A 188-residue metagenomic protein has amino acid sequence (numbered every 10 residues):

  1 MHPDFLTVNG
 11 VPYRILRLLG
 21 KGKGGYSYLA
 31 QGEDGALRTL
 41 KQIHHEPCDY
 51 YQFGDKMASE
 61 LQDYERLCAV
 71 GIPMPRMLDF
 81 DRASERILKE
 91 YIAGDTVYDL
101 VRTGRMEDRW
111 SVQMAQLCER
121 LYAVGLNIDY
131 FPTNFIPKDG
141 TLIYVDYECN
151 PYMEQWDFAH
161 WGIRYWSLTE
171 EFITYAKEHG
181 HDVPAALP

Functional and structural regions predicted by a protein language model:
M1-R17: Juxta-kinase regulatory segment immediately upstream of eukaryotic protein kinase catalytic domains
P12-L18, K23-A58: ATP-binding glycine-rich loop module of kinase domains
R38, P73, I87, I143-V145: Protein kinase-like catalytic core scaffold
Q52-V70: The N-lobe alphaC helix and its flanking beta3-alphaC-beta4 segment of protein kinase-like domains, centered on
F53, I72-S111: Conserved structural core of kinase catalytic domains
W110, Y122-N127, K138-P188: C-lobe/activation-segment region of protein kinase-like
Q116-R120: Conserved hydrophobic core/spine positions of the Hanks-type protein kinase catalytic domain
Y130-F135: Hydrophobic residue at the +6 position relative to the catalytic HRD Asp in the kinase catalytic loop
